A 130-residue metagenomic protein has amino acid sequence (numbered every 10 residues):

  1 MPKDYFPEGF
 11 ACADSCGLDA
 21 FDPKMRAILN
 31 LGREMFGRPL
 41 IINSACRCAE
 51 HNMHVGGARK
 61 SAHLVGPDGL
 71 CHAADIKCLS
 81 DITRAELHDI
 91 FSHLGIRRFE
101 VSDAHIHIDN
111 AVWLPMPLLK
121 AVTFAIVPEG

Functional and structural regions predicted by a protein language model:
M1-C16, M53-A74: Short, conserved helix/loop micro-motifs enriched in His/Cys and acidic residues
M1-G37: Active-site acidic/histidine clusters and adjacent loop/turn architecture that either coordinate catalytic ions
K3, E8, L40, M116-L118 (+1 more regions): Generic low-complexity segments that are intrinsically disordered, proline-rich and/or Lys/Arg-biased
F6, D22, C48, S80-T83: Helix N-cap and loop-to-helix transition residues
K24-G57: Extended, low-complexity, intrinsically disordered C-terminal regulatory tails of eukaryotic serine/threonine kinases
K60-G130: Catalytic cores and adjacent binding grooves of peptidoglycan-active enzymes
